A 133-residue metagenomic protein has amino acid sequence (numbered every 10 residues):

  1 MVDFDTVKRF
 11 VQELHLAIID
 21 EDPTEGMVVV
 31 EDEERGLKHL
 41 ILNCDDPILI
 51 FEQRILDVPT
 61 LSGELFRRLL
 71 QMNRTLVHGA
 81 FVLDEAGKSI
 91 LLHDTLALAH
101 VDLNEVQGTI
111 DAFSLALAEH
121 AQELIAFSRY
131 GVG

Functional and structural regions predicted by a protein language model:
M1-L37, T75, V82-D84: Charge-rich, low-complexity N-terminal segments
R35-H39, A99-H100: Short, charged/polar, Gly/Pro-enriched secondary-structure boundary elements
K38-I55: A short acidic-to-branched-hydrophobic micro-motif
I50-L91, T95: Short, internal acidic amphipathic alpha-helical interface segments that mediate docking to partner proteins
F81, A118, Q122-I125: Charged/polar positions within long, soluble alpha-helices
A99-T109: A short acidic/glycine-rich loop-to-helix N-cap element
Q107-A121: Long, well-ordered alpha-helical scaffolding segments within enzyme catalytic domains, especially pronounced
I125-G133: Short, highly charged C-terminal tails/helix-capping segments
